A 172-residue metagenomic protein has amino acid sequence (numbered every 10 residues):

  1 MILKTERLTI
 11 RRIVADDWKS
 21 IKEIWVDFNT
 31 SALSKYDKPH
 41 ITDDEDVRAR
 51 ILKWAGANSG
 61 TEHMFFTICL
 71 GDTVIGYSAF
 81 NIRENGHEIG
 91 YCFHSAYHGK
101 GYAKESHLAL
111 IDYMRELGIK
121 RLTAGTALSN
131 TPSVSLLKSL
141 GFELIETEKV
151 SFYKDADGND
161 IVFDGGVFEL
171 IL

Functional and structural regions predicted by a protein language model:
M1-A32, F65-L172: Acyl-donor (CoA/ACP) binding surface of acyl/acetyltransferases
N29-K53: Conserved GNAT-fold acetyl-CoA-binding loop/helix
L52-F66, G76: A short helix-loop-beta-strand connector motif used in the catalytic cores of GNAT acetyltransferases and, in some
